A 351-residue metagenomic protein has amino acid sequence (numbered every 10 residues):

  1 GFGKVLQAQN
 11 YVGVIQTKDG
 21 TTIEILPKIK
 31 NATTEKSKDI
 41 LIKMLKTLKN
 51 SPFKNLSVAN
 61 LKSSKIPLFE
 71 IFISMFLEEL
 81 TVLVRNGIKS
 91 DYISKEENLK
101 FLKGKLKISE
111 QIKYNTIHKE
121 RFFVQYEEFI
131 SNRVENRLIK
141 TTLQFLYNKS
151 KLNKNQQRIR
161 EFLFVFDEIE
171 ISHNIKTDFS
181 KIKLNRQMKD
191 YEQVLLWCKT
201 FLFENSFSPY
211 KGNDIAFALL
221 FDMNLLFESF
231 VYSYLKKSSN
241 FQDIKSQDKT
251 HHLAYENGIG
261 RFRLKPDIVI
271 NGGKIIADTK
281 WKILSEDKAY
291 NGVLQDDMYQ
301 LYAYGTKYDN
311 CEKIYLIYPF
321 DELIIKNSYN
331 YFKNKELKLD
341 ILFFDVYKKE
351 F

Functional and structural regions predicted by a protein language model:
G1-K211, F217: Residue(s) in the substrate-gating loop at a strand-loop-helix junction that position the organic substrate next
K211-F351: Catalytic core segments in nucleotide and nucleic-acid processing enzymes
